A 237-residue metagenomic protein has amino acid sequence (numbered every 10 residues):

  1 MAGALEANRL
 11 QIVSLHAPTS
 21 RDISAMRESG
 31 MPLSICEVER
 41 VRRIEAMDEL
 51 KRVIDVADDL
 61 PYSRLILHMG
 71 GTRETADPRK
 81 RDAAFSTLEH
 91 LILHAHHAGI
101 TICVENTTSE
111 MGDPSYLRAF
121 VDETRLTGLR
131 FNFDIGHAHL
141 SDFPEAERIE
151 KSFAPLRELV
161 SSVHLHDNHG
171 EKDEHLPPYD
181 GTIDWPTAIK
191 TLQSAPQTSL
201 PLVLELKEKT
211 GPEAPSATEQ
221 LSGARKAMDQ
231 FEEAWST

Functional and structural regions predicted by a protein language model:
M1-I23, I54-P61, E89-H97, F120-G128 (+2 more regions): Acidic (Asp/Glu)-rich catalytic clusters
M1-I54, D58, R130, E158 (+1 more regions): N-terminal pre-domain/capping segments
V13-P18, I66-H68, C103-T107, N132-G136 (+2 more regions): A cross-family glycoside hydrolase active-site/sugar-binding cleft signature
T19-I23, G71-R73, E110, H139 (+2 more regions): Feature marks short, surface-exposed loop/turn motifs that line or immediately flank catalytic pockets and channel
S20, S24, L65, A76 (+3 more regions): A sequence-level detector of short, solvent-exposed, charge-rich linear segments
S24-F131: Active-site acidic/histidine proton-transfer and metal-coordination neighborhood in alpha/beta enzyme cores
P114-T237: Histidine-acidic metal/acid-base catalytic patches
